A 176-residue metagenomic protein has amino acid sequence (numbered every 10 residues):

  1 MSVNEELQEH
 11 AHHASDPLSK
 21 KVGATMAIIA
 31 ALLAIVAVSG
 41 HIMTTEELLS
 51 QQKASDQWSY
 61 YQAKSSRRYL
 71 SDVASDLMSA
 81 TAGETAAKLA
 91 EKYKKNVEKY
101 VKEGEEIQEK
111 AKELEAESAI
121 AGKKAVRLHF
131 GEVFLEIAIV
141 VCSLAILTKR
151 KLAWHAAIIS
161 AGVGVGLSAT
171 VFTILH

Functional and structural regions predicted by a protein language model:
M1-T25: N-terminal positive-inside, membrane-proximal cytosolic segments immediately preceding the first
L7, K21, I137-H176: Juxtamembrane interface at the cytosolic side of transmembrane helices
H10-H13, H41, H129, H155 (+1 more regions): Histidine (H) residue identity feature
H12, A37-V126: Cytosol/matrix-facing amphipathic helices and coiled-coil assembly/linker segments of eukaryotic membrane proteins
K20-I28, A119-L152: Transmembrane alpha-helical segments and their cytosolic interface motifs in multi-pass membrane proteins
G23, A31, E47, T81-G83 (+1 more regions): Aromatic-enriched hydrophobic runs in primary sequence
T25-V38: Hydrophobic membrane-insertion alpha-helices, especially the h-region of bacterial N-terminal signal peptides
